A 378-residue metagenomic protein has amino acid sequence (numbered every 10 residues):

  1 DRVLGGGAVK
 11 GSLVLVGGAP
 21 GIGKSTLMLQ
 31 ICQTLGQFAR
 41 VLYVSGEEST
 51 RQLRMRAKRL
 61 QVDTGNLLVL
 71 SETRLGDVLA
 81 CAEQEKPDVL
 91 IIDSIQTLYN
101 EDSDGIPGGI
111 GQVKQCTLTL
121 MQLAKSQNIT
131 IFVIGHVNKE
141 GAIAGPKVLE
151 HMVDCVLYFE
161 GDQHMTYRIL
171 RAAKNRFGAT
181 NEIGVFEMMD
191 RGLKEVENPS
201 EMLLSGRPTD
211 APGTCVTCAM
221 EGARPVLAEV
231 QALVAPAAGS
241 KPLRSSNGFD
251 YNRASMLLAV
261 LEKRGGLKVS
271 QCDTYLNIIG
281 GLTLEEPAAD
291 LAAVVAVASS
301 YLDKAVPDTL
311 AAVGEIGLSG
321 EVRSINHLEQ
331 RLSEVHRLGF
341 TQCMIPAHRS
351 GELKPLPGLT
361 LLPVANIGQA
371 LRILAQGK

Functional and structural regions predicted by a protein language model:
D1-L4, V9-L15, S25-L29, Q37-A39 (+5 more regions): Peripheral, non-AAA+ core regions of ATP-driven protein-machinery
I22, E47: ATP-binding Walker
V41-S45: Conserved RecA-like ASCE P-loop NTPase motor core of nucleic-acid helicases/translocases
S49-Q52: Conserved short alpha-helix immediately C-terminal to the canonical SAM/SAH-binding motif I of Rossmann-like
